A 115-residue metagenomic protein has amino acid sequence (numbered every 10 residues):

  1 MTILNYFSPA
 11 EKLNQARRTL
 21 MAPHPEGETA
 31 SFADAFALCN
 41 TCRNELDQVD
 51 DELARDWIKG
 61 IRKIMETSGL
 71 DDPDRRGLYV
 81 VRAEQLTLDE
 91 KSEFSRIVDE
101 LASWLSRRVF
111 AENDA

Functional and structural regions predicted by a protein language model:
M1, K63-Q85: Generic detector of solvent-exposed, compositionally biased contiguous segments
M1-A37, S95-A102: Short terminal alpha-helical segments
I3, A22, D47, E84 (+1 more regions): Short, charged/polar micro-motifs that form catalytic or ligand-binding hotspots
T19-A22, T67, W104-R107, A111: A structural signal for alpha-helix termini and helix-coil/disorder junctions
M21-P73: Amphipathic alpha-helical interaction modules
R75-A115: Amphipathic alpha-helical binding modules
